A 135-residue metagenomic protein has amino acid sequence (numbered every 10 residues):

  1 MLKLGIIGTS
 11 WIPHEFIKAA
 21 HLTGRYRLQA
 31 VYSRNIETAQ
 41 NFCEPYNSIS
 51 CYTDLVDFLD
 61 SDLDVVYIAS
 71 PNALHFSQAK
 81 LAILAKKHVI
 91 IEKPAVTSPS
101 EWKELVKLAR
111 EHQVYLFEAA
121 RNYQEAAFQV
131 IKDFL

Functional and structural regions predicted by a protein language model:
M1-Y46: N-terminal Rossmann-like dinucleotide-binding module
G8, N35, P71, P94 (+1 more regions): Structured beta->alpha junctions
P13, I91-E92, L116-E118: Hydrophobic residues in well-ordered beta-strands that form the structural core
Y26, K87, Q113-Y115: Short, well-ordered coil/turn segments that N-cap beta-strands
R27-A30, D64-V66, L116: Short active-site oxyanion
Y46-L108: Beta-loop-alpha module in the N-terminal Rossmann-like domain of NAD(P)-dependent dehydrogenases, especially those
V96-L135: A contiguous active-site-proximal alpha/beta segment in oxidoreductase catalytic domains
